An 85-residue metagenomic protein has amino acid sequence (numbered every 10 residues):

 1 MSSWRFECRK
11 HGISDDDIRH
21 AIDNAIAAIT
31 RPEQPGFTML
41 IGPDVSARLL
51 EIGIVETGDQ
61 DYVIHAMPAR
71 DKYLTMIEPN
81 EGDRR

Functional and structural regions predicted by a protein language model:
M1-R85: Ribonuclease/tRNase effector modules and their secretory precursors
